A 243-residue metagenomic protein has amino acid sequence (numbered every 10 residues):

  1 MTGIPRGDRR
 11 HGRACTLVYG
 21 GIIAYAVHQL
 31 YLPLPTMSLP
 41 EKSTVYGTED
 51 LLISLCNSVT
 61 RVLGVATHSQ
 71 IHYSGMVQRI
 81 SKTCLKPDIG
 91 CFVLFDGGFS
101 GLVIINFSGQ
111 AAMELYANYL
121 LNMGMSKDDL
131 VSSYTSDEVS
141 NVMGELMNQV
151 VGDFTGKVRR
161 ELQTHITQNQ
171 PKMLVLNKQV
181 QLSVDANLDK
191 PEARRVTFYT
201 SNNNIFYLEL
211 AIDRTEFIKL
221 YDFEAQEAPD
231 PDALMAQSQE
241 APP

Functional and structural regions predicted by a protein language model:
G3, G7, G12, G20-G21: Residue-identity detector for glycine
G7, A24, P229-P231: Intrinsic-disorder/low-complexity regions
D8, H28-Y31: Intrinsic-disorder-associated, low-complexity terminal segments enriched in Asp/Asn/His/Tyr and depleted of Lys/Arg
G20, A26-Q29: Targeting/processing segments of secretory and organellar proteins
L30-P243: N-terminal auxiliary interaction/assembly segments of multi-subunit proteins
